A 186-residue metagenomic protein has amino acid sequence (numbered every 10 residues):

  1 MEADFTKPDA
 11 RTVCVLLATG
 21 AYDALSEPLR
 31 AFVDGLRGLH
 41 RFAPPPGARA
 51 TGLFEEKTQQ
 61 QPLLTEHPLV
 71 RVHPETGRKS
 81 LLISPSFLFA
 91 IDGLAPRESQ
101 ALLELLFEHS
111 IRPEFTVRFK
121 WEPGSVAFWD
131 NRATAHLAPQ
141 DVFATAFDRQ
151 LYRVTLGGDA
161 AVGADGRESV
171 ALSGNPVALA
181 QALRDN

Functional and structural regions predicted by a protein language model:
M1-V126, N131-N186: Non-heme Fe(II) oxygenase catalytic core, chiefly the N-lobe of the double-stranded beta-helix
